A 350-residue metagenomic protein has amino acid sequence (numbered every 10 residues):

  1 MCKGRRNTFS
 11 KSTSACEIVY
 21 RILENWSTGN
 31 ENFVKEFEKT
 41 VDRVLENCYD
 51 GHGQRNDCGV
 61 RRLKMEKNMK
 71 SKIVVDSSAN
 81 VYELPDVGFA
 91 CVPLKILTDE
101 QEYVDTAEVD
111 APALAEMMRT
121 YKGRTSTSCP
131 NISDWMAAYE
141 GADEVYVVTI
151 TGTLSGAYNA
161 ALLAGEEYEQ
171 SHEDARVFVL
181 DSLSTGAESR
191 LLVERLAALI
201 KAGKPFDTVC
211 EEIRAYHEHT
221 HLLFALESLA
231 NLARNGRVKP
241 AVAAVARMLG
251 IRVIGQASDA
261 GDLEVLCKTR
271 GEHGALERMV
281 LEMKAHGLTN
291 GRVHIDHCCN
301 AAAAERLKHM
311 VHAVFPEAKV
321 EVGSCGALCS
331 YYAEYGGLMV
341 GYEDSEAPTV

Functional and structural regions predicted by a protein language model:
M1-F9, E17-Y20: Polybasic, low-complexity intrinsically disordered segments
R5-R6, R21, R43, R55 (+1 more regions): Basic polycationic patches enriched in arginine
N7-S10, T28-N30: Intrinsic disorder/low-complexity segments
E17-E24, E31-D50: Short, positively charged and aromatic/hydrophobic N-terminal segments
E24-G29, R62-K64, N68: Intrinsic disorder/low-complexity segments enriched in small, polar and charged residues
E66-S71, S78-A90, L94-K95, E100-Q101 (+5 more regions): Mixed-charge interfacial surface used for oligomerization/domain docking and macromolecular partner engagement
Q101-Q170: Class I S-adenosyl-L-methionine
